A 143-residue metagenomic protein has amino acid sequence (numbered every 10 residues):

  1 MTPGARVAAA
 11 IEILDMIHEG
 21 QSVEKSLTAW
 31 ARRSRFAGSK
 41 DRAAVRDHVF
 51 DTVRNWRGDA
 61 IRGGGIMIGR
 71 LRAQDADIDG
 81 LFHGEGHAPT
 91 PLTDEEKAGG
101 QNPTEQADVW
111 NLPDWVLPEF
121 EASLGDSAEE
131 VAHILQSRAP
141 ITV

Functional and structural regions predicted by a protein language model:
M1-T142: Class I Rossmann-like S-adenosyl-L-methionine
